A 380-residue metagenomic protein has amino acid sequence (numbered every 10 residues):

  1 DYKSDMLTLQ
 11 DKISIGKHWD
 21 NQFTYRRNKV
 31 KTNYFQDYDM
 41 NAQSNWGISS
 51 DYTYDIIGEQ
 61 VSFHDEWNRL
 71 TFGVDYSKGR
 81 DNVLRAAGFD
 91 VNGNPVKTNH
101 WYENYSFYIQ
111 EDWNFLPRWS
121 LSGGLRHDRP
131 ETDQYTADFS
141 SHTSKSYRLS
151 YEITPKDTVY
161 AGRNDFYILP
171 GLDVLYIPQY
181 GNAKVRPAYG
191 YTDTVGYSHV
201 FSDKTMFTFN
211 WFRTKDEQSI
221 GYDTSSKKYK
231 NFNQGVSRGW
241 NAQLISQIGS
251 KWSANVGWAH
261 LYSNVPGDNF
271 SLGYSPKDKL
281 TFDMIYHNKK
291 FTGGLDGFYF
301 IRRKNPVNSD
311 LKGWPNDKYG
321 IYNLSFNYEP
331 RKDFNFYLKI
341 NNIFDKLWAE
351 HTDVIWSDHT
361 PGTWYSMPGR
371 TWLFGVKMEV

Functional and structural regions predicted by a protein language model:
D1, M6-Q10, Y38-S49, F89-T98 (+8 more regions): Extracellular loop and loop/strand-boundary signature of outer-membrane beta-barrel proteins
D1-R80, T194, D203-T208: Outer-membrane beta-barrel domain signature, strongest for Gram-negative TonB-dependent receptors and also present
K17-N21, W67-L70, R118-L121, K156-V159 (+5 more regions): Repeated loop/turn-to-beta-strand initiation elements of outer-membrane beta-barrel proteins
K17-Q36, E152, V159-Y160, I168 (+3 more regions): Membrane-embedded beta-barrel scaffold of Gram-negative outer-membrane proteins
T71-D157, L169-P170: Signature of Gram-negative outer-membrane beta-barrel scaffolds
R80-A87, E131-A137, T143, Y151-T194 (+6 more regions): Surface-exposed extracellular loop regions of Gram-negative outer-membrane beta-barrel proteins, predominantly
N114-S122, F212-K215, N231-N308, F344 (+1 more regions): Gram-negative outer-membrane beta-barrel transporters
V195, G273-V380: Conserved C-terminal beta-signal and adjacent last beta-strands/turns of outer-membrane beta-barrel proteins
